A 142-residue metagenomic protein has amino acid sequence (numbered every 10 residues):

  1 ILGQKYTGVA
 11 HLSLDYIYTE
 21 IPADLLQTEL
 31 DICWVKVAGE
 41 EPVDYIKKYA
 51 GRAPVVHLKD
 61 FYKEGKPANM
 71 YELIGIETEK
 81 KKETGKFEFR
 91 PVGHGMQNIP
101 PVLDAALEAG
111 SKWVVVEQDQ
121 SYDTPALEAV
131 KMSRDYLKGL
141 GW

Functional and structural regions predicted by a protein language model:
I1, K5-G8: Glycine/proline-rich, positively charged, aromatic-decorated active-site loop/lid region on the catalytic face
G8-W142: Histidine-acidic metal/acid-base catalytic patches
